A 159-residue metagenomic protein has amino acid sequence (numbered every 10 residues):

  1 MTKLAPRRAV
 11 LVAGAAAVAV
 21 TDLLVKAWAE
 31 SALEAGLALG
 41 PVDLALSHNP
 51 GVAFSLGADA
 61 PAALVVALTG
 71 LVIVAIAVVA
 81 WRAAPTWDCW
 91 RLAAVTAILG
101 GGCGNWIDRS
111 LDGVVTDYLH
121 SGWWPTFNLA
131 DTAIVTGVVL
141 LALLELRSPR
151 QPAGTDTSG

Functional and structural regions predicted by a protein language model:
M1-G159: Alpha-helical transmembrane bundles and membrane-interface segments of multipass inner-membrane proteins
